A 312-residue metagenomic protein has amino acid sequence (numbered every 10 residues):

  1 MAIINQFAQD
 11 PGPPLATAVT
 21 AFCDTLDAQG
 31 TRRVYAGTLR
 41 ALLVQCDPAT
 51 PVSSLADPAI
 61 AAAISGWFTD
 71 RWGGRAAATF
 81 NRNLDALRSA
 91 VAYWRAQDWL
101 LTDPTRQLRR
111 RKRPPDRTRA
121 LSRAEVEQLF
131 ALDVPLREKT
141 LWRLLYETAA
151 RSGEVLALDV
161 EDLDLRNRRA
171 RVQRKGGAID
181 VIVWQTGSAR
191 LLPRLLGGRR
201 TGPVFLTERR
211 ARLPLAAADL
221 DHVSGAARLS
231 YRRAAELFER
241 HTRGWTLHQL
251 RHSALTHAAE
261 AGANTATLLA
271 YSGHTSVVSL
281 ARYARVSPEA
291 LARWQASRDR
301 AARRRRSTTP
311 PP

Functional and structural regions predicted by a protein language model:
M1-A8, R298-P312: C-terminal secondary-structure termini that scaffold catalytic or DNA-interacting sites
Q6, S65, W99-Q128, Q173 (+1 more regions): Flexible interdomain linker/hinge and immediately adjacent N-terminus of the catalytic tyrosine-recombinase domain
P13, A120, K175-G176, S272-S297: Catalytic-site neighborhood detector that most strongly recognizes the C-terminal catalytic loop/helix of tyrosine
T20-R33, R40-R117: N-terminal core-binding DNA-recognition domain of tyrosine recombinases/integrases
R123-S152, L156, A178: Basic, Lys/Arg- and aromatic-enriched nucleic-acid-binding interface segment
R143, E147, R240, Q249-T275 (+1 more regions): C-terminal catalytic core of tyrosine-transesterase DNA break-rejoin enzymes
L163-L165, G244, A263-A284, R305-P312: Short, polar N-cap/turn motifs at the start of nucleic acid-interacting alpha helices
Q185-G244: Active-site/catalytic core of tyrosine-dependent DNA strand-transfer enzymes
